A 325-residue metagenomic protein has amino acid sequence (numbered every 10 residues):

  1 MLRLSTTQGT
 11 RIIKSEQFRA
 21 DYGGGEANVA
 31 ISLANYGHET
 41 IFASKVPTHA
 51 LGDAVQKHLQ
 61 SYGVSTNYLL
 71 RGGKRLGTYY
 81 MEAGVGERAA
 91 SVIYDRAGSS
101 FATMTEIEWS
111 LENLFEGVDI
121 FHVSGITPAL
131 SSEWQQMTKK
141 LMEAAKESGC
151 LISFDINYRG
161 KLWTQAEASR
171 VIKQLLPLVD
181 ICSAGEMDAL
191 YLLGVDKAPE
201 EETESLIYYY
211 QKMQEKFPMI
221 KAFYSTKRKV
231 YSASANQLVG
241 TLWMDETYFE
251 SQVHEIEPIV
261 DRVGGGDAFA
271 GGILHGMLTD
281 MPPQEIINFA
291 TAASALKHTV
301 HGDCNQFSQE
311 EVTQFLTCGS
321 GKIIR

Functional and structural regions predicted by a protein language model:
M1-R11: Positively charged, low-complexity intrinsically disordered leader regions
R11, V29-E39, G276-T279: Alpha-helix C-terminal capping segments
I13-G23, Q211, F249-G264: Short pre-catalytic strand/loop immediately N-terminal to key active-site residues, enriched for Gly-Thr
G25-N35, K139-A144: Histidine-anchored nucleotide/phosphate-binding helix
E39-I126, V312-R325: Conserved N-terminal subdomain of the carbohydrate kinase-like
S148, L162-E246: Conserved phosphate/ATP/ADP-binding segment of small-molecule kinases
G149-I156: Short beta-strand/loop segments at the ligand-binding rim of alpha/beta enzyme cores
Q252-G319, I323: Conserved post-catalytic alpha-helical subdomain immediately downstream of the catalytic base and nucleotide-binding
